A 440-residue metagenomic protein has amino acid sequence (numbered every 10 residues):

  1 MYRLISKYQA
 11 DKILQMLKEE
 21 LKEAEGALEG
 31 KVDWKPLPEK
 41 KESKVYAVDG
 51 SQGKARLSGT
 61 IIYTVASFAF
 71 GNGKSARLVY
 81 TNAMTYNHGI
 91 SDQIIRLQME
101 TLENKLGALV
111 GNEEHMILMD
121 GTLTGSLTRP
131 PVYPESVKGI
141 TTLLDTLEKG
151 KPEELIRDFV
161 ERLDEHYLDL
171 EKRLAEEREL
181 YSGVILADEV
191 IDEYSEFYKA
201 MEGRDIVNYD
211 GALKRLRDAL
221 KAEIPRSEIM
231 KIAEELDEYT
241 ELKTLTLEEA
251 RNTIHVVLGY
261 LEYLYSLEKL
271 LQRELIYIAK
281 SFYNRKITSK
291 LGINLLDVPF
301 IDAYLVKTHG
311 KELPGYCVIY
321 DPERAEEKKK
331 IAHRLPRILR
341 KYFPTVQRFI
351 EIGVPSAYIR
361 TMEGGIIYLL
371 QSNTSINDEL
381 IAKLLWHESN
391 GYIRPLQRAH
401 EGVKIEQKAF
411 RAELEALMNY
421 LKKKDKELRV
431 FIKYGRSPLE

Functional and structural regions predicted by a protein language model:
M1-S43, I95-E440: Long, contiguous domain-sized segments
V45-V48: Short hydrophobic beta-strand that contains or immediately precedes a catalytic carboxylate
G50-D92: Acidic, metal-ligating active-site segments
